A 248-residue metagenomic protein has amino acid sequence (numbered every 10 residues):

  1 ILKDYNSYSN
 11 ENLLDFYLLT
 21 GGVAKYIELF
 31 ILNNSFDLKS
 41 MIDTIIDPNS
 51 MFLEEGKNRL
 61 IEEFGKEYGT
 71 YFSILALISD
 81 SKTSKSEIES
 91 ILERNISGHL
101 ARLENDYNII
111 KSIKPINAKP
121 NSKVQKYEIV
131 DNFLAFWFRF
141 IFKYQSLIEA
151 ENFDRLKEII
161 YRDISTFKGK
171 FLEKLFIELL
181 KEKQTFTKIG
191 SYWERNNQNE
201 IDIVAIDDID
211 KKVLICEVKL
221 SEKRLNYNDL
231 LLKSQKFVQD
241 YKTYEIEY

Functional and structural regions predicted by a protein language model:
L2-K3, G56-E67, E87-S90: Short amphipathic alpha-helical boundary/capping segments
Y5-I61: Amphipathic alpha-helical "lid/sensor" segments that cap RecA-like P-loop NTPase cores
G21-K25, K82, D106-Y107, V130: P-loop NTPase catalytic cores that bind/hydrolyze ATP
I42-I46, L60, F64, S112-I141: Short, cationic-aromatic polyanion-contact patches
Y71-S79, I177: Hydrophobic residues on short alpha-helical segments
I78-I91: Short acidic, hydrophobic short linear motifs in intrinsically disordered regions
S90-N108: Short amphipathic alpha-helical interaction segments
K123-Y248: A cross-kingdom feature that marks ATP-driven nucleic-acid transaction machinery
